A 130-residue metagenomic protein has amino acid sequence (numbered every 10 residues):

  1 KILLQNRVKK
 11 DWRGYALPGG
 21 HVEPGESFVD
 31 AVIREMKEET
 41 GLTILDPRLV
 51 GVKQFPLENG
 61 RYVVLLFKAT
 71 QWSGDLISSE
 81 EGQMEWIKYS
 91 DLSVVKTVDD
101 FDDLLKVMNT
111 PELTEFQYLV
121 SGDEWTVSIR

Functional and structural regions predicted by a protein language model:
K1-A16, T43-I44, R48, Q71: N-terminal strand-loop-strand
L4, V64-K68, W86: Conserved hydrophobic/aromatic beta-strand scaffold that supports enzyme active sites
L17-G51, F67: The catalytic Nudix box helix
V22, K53, Q71-W72, L76 (+1 more regions): Hydrophobic pocket-lining residues within nucleotide cofactor-binding pockets
F55-D75, L104-V107: Active-site-adjacent beta-strand/loop module that shapes the phosphate/pyrophosphate-binding cleft
I77-N109, V127-R130: NUDIX/MutT-family hydrolases
T110-R130: Acidic/histidine-enriched, glycine/proline-rich intrinsically disordered or flexible terminal extensions
